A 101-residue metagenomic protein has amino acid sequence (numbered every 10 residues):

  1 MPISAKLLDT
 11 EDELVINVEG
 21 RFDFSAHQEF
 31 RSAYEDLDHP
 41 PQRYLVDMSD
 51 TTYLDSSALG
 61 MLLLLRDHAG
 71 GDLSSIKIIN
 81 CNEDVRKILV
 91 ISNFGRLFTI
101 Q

Functional and structural regions predicted by a protein language model:
S4-R31, S49-D50: STAS-typified acidic loop motif
F24-L97: Amphipathic alpha-helical interaction surfaces in cytosolic regulatory modules
T99-Q101: Short acidic-hydrophobic, aromatic-tinged amphipathic segments that line or gate anion-handling sites
